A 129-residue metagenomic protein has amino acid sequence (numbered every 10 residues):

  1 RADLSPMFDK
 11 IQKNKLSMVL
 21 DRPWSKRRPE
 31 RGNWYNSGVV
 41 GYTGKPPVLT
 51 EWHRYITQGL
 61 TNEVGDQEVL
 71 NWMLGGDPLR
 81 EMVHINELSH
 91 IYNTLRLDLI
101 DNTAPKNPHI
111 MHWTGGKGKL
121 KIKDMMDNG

Functional and structural regions predicted by a protein language model:
R1-R28, G32, G41-Y42: GT-A fold catalytic core of metal-dependent nucleotide-sugar glycosyltransferases, centered on the diacidic
K13, W34-N36, P105-N107: A structure-centric signal for secondary-structure junctions around beta-strands
R22-P23, P29-Y35, H109-G118: ER/Golgi luminal nucleotide-sugar-dependent glycosyltransferases, focusing on the catalytic module
V39-D127: Catalytic core and acceptor-binding pocket of nucleotide-sugar-dependent glycosyltransferases
